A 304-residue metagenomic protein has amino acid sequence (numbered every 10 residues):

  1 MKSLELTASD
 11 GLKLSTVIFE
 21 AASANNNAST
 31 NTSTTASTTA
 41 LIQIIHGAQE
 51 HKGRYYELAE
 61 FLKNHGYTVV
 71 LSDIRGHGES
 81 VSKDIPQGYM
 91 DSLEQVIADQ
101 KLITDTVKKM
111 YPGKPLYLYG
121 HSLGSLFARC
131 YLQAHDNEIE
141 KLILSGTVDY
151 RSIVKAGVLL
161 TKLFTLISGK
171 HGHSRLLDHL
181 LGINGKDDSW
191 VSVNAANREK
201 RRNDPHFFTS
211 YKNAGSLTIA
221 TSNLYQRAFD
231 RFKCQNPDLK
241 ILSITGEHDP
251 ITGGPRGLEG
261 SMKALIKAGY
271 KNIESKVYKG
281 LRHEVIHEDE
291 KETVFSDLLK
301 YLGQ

Functional and structural regions predicted by a protein language model:
M1-S23: N-terminal cap/lid segment of alpha/beta-hydrolase-fold proteins
T39, H46-E50, S122, E247-H248: Active-site glycine-rich loops that stabilize anionic/oxyanionic intermediates across multiple enzyme folds
K52-D84: Conserved alpha/beta-hydrolase
Y89-K108: Alpha/beta-hydrolase active-site loop
Y111-S122: Alpha/beta-hydrolase fold nucleophile elbow
A128-T209: Alpha/beta-hydrolase-fold enzymes
S243-T245: Short beta-strand/loop motif that positions the catalytic acidic residue of the alpha/beta-hydrolase fold
A268-Q304: Catalytic active-site module of serine/aspartate enzymes centered on a nucleophile-bearing elbow/loop
